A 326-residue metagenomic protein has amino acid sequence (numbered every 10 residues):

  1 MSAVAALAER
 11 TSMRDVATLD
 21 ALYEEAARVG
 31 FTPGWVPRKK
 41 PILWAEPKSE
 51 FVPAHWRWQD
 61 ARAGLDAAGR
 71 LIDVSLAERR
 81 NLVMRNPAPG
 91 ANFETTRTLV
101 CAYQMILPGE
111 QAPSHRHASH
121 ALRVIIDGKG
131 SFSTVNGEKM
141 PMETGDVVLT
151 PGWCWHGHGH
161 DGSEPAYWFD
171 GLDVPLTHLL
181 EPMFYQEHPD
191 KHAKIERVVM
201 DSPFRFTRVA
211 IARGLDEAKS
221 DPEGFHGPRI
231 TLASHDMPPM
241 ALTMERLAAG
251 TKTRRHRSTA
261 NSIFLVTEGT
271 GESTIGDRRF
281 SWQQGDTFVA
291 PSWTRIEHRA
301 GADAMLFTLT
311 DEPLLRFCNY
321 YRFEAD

Functional and structural regions predicted by a protein language model:
S2-T96, M183-T243, A325-D326: A short, N-terminal "cap"/entry segment at the start of jelly-roll beta-barrel domains of the cupin/DSBH fold
A77, P89-E110, S114, G137 (+3 more regions): Non-heme Fe(II) oxygenase catalytic core, chiefly the N-lobe of the double-stranded beta-helix
N81-A91, L99-R116, L242-S258: Conserved short histidine dyad/triad with adjacent acidic residue
N92-T95, A112-A118, G159-E164, L176 (+3 more regions): Short, low-complexity cationic-aromatic patches
L107, Q111-T144, C154, R257 (+1 more regions): A short beta-strand-loop-beta hairpin characteristic of the jelly-roll/cupin
P108, V135, P141-G162, W168-D173 (+2 more regions): Conserved metal-binding segment of the jelly-roll/cupin
D221-E268, I275-R279, D286: Acidic/His-leaning functional-site neighborhoods
E245, F307, E312-F317, R322-A325: Non-heme Fe(II)/2-oxoglutarate
